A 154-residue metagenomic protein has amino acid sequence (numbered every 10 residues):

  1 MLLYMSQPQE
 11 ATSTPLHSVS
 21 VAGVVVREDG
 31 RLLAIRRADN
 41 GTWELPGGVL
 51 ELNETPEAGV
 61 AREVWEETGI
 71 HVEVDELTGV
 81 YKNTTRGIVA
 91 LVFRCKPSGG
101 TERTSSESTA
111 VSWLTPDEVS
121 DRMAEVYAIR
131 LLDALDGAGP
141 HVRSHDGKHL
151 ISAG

Functional and structural regions predicted by a protein language model:
M1-A22: Acidic, metal-coordinating catalytic segment for phosphate/diphosphate chemistry, firing primarily on the Nudix
V19-V21, G30, V89-L91, T109: Change "...and in nucleic-acid phosphodiester-cleaving endonucleases..." to "...and in nucleic-acid processing enzymes
G23, L77, F93-C95: A structural signal for short, well-ordered beta-strand segments
V26-R31, N40, E51, I70 (+2 more regions): Short, charged/polar surface micro-motifs in flexible loops or helix N-caps
R27-E66: Conserved Nudix-box catalytic region and its N-terminal flanking loop in Nudix hydrolases and closely related
G41-W43, E107-G154: Nudix hydrolase/Nudix homology domain
H71-G79: A short coil-to-beta-strand element that immediately follows conserved catalytic motifs
K82-E102, S112, P116, R130-A138: Active-site-adjacent beta-strand/loop module that shapes the phosphate/pyrophosphate-binding cleft
